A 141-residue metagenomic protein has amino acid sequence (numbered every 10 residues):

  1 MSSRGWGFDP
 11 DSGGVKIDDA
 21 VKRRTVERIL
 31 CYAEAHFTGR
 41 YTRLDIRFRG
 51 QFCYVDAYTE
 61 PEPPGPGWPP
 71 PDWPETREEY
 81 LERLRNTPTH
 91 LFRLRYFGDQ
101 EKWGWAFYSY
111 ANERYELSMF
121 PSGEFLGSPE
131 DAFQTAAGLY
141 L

Functional and structural regions predicted by a protein language model:
S2-L81: Negatively charged, low-complexity tracts enriched in Asp/Glu with abundant Ser/Thr
R40-Y41, T87-L91: Short, surface-exposed coil-to-beta transition loops
C53, E101-W103: Hydrophobic residues embedded in beta-strands of well-ordered beta-sheets
T76-E78, H90-R93: Short, charged, amphipathic alpha-helix that recurs within catalytic cores of restriction-modification and other
L84: Active-site metal-binding core of divalent-cation-utilizing nuclease and nuclease-like domains
R95-D99: Short beta-strand micro-motifs enriched in acidic
F107-R114: Short, solvent-exposed aromatic-acidic interface loops
E116-L141: Helix-rich interaction surfaces within compact, conserved domain-sized segments that mediate assembly or partner
